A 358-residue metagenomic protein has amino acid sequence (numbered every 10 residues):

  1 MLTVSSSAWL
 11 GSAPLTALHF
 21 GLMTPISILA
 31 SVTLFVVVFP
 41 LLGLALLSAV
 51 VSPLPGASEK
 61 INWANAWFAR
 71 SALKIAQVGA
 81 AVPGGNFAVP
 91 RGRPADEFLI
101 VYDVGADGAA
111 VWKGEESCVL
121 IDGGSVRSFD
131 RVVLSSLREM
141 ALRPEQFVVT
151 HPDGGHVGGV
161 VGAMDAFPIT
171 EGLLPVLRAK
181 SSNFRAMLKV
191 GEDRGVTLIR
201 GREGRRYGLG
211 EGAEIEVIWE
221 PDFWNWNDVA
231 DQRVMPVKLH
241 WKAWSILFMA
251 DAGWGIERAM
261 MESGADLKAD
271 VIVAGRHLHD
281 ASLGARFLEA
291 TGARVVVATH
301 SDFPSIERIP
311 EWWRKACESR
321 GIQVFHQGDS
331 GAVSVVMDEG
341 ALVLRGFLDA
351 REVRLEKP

Functional and structural regions predicted by a protein language model:
M1-A45: Membrane-embedded alpha-helical bundles of multi-pass enzymes that act on lipidic or dolichyl-linked glycan substrates
M23-T24, S31, F35, L42-P358: Non-globular, low-confidence helical/coil segments that flank catalytic cores
